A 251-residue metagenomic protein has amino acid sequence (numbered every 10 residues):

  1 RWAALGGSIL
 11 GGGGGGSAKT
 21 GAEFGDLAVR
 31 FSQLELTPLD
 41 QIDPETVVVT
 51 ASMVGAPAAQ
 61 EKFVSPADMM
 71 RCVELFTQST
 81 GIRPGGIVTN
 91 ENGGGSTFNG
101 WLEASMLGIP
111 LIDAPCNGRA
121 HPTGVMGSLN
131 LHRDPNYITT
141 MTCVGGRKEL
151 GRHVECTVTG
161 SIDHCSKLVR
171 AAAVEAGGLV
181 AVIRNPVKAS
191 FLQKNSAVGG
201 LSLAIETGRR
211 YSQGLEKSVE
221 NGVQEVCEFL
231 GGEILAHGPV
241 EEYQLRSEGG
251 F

Functional and structural regions predicted by a protein language model:
R1-G7, K19-G250: Non-transmembrane, aqueous-exposed alpha-helical and coiled segments at domain scale
G13: Extended, polar beta-sheet/loop recognition surfaces of beta-rich domains that mediate binding to diverse ligands
